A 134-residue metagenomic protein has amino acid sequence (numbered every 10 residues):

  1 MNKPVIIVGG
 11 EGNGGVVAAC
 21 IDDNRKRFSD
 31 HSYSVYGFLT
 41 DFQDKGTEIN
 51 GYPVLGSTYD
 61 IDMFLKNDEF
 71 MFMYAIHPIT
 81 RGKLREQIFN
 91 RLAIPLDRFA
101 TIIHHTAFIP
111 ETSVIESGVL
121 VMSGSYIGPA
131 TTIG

Functional and structural regions predicted by a protein language model:
M1-F70, Y74-I76: A solvent-exposed beta-alpha-beta segment
N13, T80, G128: Glycine-/small-residue-rich active-site loops that bind phosphorylated ligands and cofactors
V16, K83, P110: Residues that form or flank phosphate/diphosphate-binding pockets in enzymes that use nucleotide phosphates
G37, P53, A100-T101, A107: Structural signal for short hydrophobic segments within the conserved structured cores of catalytic domains across
P53-G56, N90-R91, G118-L120: Short, hinge-like loop/turn segments at secondary-structure boundaries
D62-N67, N90-I94, S113: Short, charge-rich binding segments
Y74-T101: Glycine/small-residue-rich loop that forms an oxyanion/phosphate-binding "nest" at active or ligand-binding sites
T101-G134: Structural signal for interior beta-strand "rungs" in well-ordered beta-sheet cores of soluble enzyme domains
